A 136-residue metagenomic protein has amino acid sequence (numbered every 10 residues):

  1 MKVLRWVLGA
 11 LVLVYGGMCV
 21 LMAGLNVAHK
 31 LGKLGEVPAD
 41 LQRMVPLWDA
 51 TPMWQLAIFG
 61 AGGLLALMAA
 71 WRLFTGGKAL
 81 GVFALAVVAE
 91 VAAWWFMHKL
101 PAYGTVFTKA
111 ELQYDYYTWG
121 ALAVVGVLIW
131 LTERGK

Functional and structural regions predicted by a protein language model:
M1-K136: Topology signature of small-to-medium multi-pass alpha-helical membrane proteins
